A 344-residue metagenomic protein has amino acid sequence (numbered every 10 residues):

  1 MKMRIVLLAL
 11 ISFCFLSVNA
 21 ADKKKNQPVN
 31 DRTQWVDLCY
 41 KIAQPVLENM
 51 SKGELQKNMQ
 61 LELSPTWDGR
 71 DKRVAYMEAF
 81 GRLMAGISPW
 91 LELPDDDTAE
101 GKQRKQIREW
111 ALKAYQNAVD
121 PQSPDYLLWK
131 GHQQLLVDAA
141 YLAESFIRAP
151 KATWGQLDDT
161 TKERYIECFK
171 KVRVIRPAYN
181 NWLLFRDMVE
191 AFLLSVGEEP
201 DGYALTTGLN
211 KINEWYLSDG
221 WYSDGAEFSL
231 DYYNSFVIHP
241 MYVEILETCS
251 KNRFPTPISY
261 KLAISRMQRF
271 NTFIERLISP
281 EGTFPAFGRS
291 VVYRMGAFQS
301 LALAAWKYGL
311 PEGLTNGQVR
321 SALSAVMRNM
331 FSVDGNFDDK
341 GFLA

Functional and structural regions predicted by a protein language model:
M1-K24: Bacterial Sec-dependent N-terminal signal peptides
D22-E78, A85, P89, E109-K113: Low-complexity, Ser/Thr/Pro/Gly-enriched N-terminal "stalk/linker" regions
Y76, I87-W90, R104-M267, R276-Y308: Aromatic-lined, polymer-binding surfaces characteristic of secreted/periplasmic polysaccharide-degrading enzymes
A99-E100: Long, charge-dense tracts
N271: Glycine-rich phosphate/ribose-binding loops and adjacent secondary-structure elements that form binding surfaces
K307-A344: Extended polysaccharide-engagement surfaces of secreted carbohydrate-active enzymes
